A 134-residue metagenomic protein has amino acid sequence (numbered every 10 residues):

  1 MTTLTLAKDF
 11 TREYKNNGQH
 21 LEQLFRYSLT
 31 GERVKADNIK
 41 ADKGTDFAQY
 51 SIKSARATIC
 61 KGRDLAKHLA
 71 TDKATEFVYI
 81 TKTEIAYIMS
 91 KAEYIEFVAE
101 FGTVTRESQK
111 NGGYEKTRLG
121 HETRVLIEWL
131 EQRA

Functional and structural regions predicted by a protein language model:
M1-A134: Nucleic-acid endonuclease domains
